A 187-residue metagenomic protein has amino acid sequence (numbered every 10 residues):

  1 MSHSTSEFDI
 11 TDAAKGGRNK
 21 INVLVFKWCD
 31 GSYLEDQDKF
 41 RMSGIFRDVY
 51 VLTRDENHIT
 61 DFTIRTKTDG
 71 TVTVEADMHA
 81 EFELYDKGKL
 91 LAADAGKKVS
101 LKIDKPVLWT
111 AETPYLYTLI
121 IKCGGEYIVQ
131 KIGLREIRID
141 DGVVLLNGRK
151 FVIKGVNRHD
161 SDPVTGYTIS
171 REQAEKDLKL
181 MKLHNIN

Functional and structural regions predicted by a protein language model:
M1, V23, L84, I121 (+1 more regions): Short aromatic-centered micro-motifs
M1-E7, K98, R158-S161: A short acidic/small-residue loop/turn micro-motif
M1-I59, H79-E81, K89: Accessory beta-strand-rich segments of carbohydrate-active enzymes
K15-R18, T71, E75-D141: Extended acidic/polar, glycine-enriched regions that form or flank non-catalytic beta-rich accessory modules
G31, E56-T63, P106-L108, I120 (+1 more regions): Active-site-adjacent substrate/metal-binding segments within catalytic domains of carbohydrate-active enzymes
K39-M42, T110, A174: Active-site-proximal structural scaffolding
V49, Y117, G148: Conserved, mostly hydrophobic/aromatic
D55-H79: Surface beta-strand/loop "capping" patches
